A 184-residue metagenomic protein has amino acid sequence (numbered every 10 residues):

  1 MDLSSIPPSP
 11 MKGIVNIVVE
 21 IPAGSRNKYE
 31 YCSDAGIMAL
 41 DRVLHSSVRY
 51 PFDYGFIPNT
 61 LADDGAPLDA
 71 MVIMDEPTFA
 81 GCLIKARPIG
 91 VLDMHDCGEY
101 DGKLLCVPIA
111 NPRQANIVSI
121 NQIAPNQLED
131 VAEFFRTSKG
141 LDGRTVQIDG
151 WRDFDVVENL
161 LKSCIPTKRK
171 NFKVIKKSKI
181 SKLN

Functional and structural regions predicted by a protein language model:
M1-N184: Hydrophobic N-terminal alpha-helices or hydrophobic patches in metabolic proteins across all domains of life
